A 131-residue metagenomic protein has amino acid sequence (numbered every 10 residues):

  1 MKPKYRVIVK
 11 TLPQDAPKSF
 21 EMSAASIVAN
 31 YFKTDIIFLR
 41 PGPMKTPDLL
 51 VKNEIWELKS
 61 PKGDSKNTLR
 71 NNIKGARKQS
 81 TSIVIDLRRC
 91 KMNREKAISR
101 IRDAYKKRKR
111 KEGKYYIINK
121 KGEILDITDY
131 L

Functional and structural regions predicted by a protein language model:
M1-D35, P61-L131: Metal-dependent nuclease catalytic core centered on acidic motifs
S23, M44, N53: Short, well-structured alpha-helical interface segments that form or flank functional binding sites
A29-D48: A short acidic/basic microdomain associated with nuclease active sites
T46-L50, L125-T128: Short, solvent-exposed polar/charged micro-motifs at secondary-structure junctions
L49-K62: Conserved catalytic cores of phosphodiester-cleaving nucleases, focusing on short active-site segments
